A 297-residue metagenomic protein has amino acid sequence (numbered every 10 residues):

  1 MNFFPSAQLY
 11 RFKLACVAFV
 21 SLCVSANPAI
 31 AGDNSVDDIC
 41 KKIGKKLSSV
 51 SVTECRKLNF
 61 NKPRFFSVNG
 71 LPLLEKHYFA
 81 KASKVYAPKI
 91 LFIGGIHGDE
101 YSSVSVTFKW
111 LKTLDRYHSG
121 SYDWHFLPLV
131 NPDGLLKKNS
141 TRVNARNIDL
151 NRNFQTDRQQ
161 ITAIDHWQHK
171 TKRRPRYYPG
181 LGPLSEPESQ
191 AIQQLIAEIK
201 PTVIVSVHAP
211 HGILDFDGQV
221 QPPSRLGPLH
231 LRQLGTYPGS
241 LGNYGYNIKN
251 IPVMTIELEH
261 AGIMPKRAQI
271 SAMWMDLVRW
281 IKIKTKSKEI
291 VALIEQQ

Functional and structural regions predicted by a protein language model:
F3-C16: Bacterial N-terminal signal peptides that target proteins for export
A15-S25: Bacterial N-terminal signal peptides
A29-E75: Short glycine- and acidic-rich boundary segments immediately preceding or forming the N-terminal edge of structured
F60, E75, F126, I204 (+2 more regions): Conserved beta-strand scaffold positions in the cores of enzyme catalytic domains, especially in NTP/NDP-utilizing
E75-Y86: Short beta-strand-to-loop junctions in surface cap/lid or active-site-entrance loops
A87, L91, E100-K109, D115-Q233: Active-site/substrate-binding loop(s) of hydrolase catalytic cores
I96, V130, A209, L258-A261: Active-site metal-binding loops of divalent metal-dependent hydrolases
I213-D217, R225, P238-Q297: Active-site-adjacent mobile loop/cap segments within catalytic or ligand-binding domains
